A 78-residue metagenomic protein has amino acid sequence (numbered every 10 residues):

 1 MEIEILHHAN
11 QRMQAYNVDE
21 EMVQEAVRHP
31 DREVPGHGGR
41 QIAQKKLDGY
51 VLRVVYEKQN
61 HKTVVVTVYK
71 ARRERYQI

Functional and structural regions predicted by a protein language model:
M1-I78: Ribonuclease/tRNase effector modules and their secretory precursors
